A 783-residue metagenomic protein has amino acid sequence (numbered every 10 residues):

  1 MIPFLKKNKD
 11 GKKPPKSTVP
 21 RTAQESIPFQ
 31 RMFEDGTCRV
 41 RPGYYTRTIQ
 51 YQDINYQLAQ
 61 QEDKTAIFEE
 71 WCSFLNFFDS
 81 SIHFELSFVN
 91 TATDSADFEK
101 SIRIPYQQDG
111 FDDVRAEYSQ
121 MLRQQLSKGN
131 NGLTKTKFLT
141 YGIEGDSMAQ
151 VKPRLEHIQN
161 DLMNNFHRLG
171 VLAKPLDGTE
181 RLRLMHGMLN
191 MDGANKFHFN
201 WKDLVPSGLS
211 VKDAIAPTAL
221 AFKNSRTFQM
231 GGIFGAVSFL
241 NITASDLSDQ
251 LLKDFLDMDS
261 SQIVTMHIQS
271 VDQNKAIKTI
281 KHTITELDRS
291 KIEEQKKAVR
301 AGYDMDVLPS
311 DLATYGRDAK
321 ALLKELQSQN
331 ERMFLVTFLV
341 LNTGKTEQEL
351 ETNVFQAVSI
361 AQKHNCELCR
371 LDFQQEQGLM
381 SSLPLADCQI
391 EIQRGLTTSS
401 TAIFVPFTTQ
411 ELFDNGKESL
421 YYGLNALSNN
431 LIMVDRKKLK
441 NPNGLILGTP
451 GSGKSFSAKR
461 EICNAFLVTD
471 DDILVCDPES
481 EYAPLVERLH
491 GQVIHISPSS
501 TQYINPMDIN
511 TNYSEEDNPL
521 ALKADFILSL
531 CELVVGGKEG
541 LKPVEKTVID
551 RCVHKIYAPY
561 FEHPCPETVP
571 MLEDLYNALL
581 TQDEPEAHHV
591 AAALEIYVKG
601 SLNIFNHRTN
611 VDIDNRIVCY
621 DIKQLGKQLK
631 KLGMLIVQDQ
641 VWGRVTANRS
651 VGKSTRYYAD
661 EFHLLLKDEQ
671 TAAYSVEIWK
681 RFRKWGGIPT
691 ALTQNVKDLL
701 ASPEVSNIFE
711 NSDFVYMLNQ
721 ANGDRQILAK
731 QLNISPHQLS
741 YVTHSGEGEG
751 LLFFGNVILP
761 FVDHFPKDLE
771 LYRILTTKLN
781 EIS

Functional and structural regions predicted by a protein language model:
M1-T409: Extended, folded cores of ATP/NTP-driven motor/assembly subunits in large transport and secretion machines
I54, Q61-S80, S87-T91, L256 (+10 more regions): P-loop NTPase motor domains
I446: Hydrophobic anchor at the beta1->P-loop junction of P-loop NTPases
K454: Conserved lysine of the Walker
S457: Hydrophobic positions on the alpha1 helix immediately C-terminal to the Walker A/P-loop
N464-L474: Post-Walker A helix-loop "phosphate-sensing" segment adjacent to the P-loop in P-loop NTPases
H490-I494, E704-M717: A short helix-turn-beta junction within AAA+ P-loop NTPase domains corresponding to the substrate/partner-engaging
L732-S783: Conserved P-loop NTPase
